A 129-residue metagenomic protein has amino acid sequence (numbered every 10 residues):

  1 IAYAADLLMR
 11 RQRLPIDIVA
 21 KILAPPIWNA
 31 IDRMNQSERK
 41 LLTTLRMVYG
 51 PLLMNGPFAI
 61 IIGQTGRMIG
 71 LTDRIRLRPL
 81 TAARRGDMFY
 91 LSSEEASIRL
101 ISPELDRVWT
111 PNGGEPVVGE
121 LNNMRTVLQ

Functional and structural regions predicted by a protein language model:
I1-Q129: Conserved short alpha-helical segments that host acidic/polar catalytic motifs at enzyme active sites
